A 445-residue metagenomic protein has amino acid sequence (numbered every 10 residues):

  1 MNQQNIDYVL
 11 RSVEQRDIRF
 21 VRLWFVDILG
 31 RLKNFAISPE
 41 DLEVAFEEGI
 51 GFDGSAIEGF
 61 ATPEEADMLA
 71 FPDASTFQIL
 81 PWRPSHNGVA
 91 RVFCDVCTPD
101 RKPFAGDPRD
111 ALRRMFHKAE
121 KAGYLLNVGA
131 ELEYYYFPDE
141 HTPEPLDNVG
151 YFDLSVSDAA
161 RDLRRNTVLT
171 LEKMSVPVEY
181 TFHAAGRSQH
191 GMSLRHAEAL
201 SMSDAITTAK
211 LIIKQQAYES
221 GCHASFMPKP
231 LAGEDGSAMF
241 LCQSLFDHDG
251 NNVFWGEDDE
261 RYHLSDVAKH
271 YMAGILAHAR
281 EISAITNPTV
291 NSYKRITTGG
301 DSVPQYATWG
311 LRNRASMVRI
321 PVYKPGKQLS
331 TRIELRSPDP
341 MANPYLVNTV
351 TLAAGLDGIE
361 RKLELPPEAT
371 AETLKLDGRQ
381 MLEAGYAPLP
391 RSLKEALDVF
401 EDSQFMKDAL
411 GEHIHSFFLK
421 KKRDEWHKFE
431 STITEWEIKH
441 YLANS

Functional and structural regions predicted by a protein language model:
M1-S445: Glycine-rich, acidic/polar active-site loops that bind/position phosphate-bearing ligands
